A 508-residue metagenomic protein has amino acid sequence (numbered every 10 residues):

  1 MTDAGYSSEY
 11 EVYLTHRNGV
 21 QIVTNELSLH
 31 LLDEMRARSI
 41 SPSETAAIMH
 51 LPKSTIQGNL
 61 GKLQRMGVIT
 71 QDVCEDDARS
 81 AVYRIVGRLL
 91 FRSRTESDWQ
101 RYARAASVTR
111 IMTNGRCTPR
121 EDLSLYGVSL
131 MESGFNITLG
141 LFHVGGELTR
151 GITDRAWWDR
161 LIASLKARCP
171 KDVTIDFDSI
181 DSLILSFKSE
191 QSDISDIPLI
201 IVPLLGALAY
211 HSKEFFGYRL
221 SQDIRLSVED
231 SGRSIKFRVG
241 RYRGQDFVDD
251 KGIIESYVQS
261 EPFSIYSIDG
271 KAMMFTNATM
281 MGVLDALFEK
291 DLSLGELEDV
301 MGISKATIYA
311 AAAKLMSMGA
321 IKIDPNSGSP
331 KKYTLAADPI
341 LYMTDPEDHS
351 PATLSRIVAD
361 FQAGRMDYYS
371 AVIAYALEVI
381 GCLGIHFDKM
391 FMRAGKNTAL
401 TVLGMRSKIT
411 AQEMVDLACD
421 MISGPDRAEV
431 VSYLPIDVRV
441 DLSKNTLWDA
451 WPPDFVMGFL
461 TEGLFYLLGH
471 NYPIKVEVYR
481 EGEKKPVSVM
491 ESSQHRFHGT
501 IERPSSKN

Functional and structural regions predicted by a protein language model:
T2-Y13, R17, Q21, S43 (+12 more regions): N-terminal accessory segment detector
L27-L32, T279-V283: Short alpha-helical "packing" element that flanks the helix-turn-helix/winged-helix DNA-binding module
H30, E34, P42, G206-L208: Extended, solvent-exposed polar beta/coil surface segments
L32-S39, L284-D291: Short helix-to-turn junction characteristic of helix-turn-helix DNA-binding domains, especially the helix
A37, I48, R65, H211 (+5 more regions): Residues at alpha-helix termini
P198-F216, P453-N471: Active-site helix/loop of acyl-thioester processing domains in fatty-acid/polyketide metabolism, spanning hotdog-fold
E214-E229, L467-S488, H495: A short amphipathic beta-strand at an alpha->beta junction
